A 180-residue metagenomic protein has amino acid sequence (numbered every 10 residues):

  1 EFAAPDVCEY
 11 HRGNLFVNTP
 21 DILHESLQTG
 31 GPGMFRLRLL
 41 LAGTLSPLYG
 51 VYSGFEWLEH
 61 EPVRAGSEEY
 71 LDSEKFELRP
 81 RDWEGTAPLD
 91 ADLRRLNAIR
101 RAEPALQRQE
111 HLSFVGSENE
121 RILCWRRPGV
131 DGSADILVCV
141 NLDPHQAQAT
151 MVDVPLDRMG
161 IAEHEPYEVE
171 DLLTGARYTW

Functional and structural regions predicted by a protein language model:
E1-E9, R36, S46, V51 (+1 more regions): Carbohydrate-interacting/catalytic domains
V7-P32: Active-site clefts of carbohydrate-active enzymes
G33-L41: Short, acidic/polar
